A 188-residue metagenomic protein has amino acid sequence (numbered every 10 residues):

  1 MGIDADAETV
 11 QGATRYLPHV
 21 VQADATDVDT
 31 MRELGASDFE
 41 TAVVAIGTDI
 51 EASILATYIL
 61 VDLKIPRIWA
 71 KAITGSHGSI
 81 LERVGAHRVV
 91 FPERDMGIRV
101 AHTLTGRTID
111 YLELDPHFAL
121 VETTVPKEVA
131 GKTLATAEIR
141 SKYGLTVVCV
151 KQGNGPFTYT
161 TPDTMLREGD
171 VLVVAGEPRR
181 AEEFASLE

Functional and structural regions predicted by a protein language model:
M1-E188: Cytosolic regulatory regions of ion transport systems
